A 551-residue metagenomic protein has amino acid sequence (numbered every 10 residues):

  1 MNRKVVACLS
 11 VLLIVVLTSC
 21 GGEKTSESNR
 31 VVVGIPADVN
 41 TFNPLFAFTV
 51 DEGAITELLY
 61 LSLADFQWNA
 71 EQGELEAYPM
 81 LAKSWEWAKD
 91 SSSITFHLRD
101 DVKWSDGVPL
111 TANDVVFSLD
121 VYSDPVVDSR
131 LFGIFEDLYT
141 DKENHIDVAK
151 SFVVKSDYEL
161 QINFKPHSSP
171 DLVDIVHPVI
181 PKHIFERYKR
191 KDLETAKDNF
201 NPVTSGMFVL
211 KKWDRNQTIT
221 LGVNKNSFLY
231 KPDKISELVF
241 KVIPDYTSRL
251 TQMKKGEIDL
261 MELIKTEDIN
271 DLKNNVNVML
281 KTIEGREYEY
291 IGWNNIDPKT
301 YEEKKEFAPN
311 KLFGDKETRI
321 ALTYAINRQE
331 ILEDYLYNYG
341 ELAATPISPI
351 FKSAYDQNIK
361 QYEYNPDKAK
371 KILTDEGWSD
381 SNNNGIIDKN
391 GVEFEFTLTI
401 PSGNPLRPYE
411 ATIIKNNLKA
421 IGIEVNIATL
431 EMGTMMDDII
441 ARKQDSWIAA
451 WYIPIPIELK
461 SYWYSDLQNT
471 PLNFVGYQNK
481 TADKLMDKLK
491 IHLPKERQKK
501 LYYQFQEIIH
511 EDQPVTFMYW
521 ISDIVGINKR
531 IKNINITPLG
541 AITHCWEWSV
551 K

Functional and structural regions predicted by a protein language model:
I35-K89, V203-T204: N-terminal lobe/hinge region of extracytoplasmic solute-binding protein
Q67-Q72, D174-D233, E237, Y355 (+3 more regions): Gly/Pro-rich hinge or "lid" segments in bacterial periplasmic/extracellular proteins
E86, H97, G133-R187: Surface-exposed binding/hinge segments that line and control ligand-binding clefts or catalytic entry sites
S92, V153, K311, K316-I320 (+4 more regions): Extracytoplasmic/peripheral linker and loop segments enriched in polar/acidic and small residues with frequent Thr/Pro
L193-N199, N226-D271, K415, E424-N426 (+1 more regions): Ligand-site clamp/hinge motif
T220-G222, L229, N310-N416, Q504: Append "and occasionally in soluble cytosolic enzymes with long acidic Gly/Pro-rich linkers
E284-K304, P408, T434-I491, H544-E547: Acidic-aromatic pocket-rim loops
I527-K551: Long beta-strand-rich cores associated with HINT superfamily self-processing modules
